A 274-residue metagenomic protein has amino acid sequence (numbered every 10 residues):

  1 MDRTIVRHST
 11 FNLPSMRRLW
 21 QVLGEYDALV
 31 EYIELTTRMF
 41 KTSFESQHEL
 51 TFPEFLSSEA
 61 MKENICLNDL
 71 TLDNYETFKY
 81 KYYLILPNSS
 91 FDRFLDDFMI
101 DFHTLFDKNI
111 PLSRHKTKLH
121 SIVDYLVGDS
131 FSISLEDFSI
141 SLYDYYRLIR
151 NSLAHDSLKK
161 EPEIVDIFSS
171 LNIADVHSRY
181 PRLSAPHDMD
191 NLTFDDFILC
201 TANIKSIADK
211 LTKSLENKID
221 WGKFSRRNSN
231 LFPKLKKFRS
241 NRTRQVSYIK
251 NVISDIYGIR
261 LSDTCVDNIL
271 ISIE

Functional and structural regions predicted by a protein language model:
M1-I85, R93-L95, A174-E274: Extended intrinsically disordered or low-complexity regions, especially N/C-terminal cytosolic tails and loops, rather
D2, I85, S89, R93-I198: Flexible secondary-structure boundary motifs
